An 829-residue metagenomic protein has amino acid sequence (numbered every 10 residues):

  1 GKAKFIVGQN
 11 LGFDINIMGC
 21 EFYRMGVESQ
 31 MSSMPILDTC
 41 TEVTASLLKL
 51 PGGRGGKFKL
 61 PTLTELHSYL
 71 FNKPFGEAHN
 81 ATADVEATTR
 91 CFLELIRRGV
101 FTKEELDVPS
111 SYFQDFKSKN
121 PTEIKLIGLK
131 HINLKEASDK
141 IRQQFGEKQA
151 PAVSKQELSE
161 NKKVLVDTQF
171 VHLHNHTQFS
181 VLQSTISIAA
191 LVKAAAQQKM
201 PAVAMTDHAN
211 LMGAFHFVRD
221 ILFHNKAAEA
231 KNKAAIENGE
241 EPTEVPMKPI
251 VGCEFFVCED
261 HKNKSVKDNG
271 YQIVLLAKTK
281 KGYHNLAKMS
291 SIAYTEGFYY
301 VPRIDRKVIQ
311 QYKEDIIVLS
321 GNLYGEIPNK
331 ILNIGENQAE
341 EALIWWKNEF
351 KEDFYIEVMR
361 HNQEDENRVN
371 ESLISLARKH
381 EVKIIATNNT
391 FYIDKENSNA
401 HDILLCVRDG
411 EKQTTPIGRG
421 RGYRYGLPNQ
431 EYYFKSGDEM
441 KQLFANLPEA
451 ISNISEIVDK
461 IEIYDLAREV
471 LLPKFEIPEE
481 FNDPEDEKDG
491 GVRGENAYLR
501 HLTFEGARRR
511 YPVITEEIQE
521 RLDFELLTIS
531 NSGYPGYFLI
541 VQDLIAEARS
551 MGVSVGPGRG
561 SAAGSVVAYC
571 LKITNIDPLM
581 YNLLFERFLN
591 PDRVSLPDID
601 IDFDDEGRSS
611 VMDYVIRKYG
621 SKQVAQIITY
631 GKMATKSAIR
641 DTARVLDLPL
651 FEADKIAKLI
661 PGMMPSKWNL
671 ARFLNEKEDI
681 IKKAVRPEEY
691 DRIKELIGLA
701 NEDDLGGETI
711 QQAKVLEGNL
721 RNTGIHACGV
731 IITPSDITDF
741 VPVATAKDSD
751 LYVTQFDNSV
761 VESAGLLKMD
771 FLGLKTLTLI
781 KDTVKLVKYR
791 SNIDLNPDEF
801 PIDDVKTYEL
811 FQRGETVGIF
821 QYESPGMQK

Functional and structural regions predicted by a protein language model:
K2-N120: Metal-dependent phosphoesterase core characteristic of DEDDh/y 3'-5' exonuclease domains
E94-R98, E105, T122-K162, N232: Extreme N-terminal flexible tails
I141-K829: Alpha-helical scaffold/interaction cores of sigma-54-like transcription cofactors and many family A DNA polymerases
